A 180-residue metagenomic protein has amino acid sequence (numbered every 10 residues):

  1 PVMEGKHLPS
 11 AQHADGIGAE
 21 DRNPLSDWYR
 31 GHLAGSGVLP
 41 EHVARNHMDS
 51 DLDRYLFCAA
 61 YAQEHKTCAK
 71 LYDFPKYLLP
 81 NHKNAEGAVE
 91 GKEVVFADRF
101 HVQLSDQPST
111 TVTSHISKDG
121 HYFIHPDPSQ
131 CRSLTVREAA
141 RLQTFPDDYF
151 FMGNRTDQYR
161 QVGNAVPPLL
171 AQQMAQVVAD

Functional and structural regions predicted by a protein language model:
P1-D180: C-terminal target-recognition/interaction regions appended to catalytic cores
